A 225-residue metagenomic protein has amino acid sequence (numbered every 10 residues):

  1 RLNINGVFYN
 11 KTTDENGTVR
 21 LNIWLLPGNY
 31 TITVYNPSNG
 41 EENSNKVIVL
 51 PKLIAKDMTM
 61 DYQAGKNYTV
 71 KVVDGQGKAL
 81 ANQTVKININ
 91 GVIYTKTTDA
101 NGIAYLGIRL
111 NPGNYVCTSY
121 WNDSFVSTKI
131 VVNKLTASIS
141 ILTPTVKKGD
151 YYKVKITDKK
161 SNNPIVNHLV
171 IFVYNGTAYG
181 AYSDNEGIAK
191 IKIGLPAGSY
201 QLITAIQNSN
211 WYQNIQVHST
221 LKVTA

Functional and structural regions predicted by a protein language model:
R1, N29, N67, N82-K86 (+4 more regions): Exposed beta-strand and adjacent loop surfaces of beta-rich binding modules that mediate intermolecular recognition
R1-F8, V73-I93, T157-A178, V217: Short flexible loop/turn segments that cap and initiate beta-strands
I4-G6, L26-N45, I89-G91, N111-T128 (+2 more regions): Enriched for extracellular/lumenal, surface-exposed ectodomains of secreted and cell-surface proteins
T13-L21, T98-L106, S183-I191: Glycine-centered loop-to-beta-strand initiation motif
E15, L26-P27, Y62-A64, A81 (+6 more regions): Surface-exposed loops/turns
N22-G28, G77-K78, G107-N114, S161-N162 (+1 more regions): Short Pro-Gly-centered beta-turn/loop motif in secreted/extracellular proteins
P51-M60, L135-T143: Proline-enriched interdomain boundary motifs that mark the N-terminal boundary and often initiate the first structured
D61-G77, T143-S161, T204: Beta-strand-rich structural segments
